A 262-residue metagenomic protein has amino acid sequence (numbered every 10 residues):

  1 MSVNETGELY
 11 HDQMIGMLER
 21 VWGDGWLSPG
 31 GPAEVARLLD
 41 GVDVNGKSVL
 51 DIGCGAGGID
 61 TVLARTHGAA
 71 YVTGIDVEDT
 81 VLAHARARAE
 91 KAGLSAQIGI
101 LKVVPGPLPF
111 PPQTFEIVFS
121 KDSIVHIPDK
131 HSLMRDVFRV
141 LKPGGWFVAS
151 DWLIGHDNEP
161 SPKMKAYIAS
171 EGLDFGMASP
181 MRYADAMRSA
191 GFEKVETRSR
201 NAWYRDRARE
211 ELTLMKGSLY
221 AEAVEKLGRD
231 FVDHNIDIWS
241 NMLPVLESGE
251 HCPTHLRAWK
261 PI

Functional and structural regions predicted by a protein language model:
S28-N45: Conserved alpha-helix/loop element of class I SAM-dependent methyltransferases that forms part of the SAM/SAH-binding
L50, A56-P107: Class I SAM-dependent methyltransferase SAM/SAH-binding core
G106-I117: A short acidic, Gly/Pro-enriched loop at the edge of an enzyme's catalytic core that lines a small-molecule cofactor
I117-D129: A short SAM/SAH-binding and catalytic strip from SAM-dependent methyltransferases
H131-W146: A short glycine-rich, Lys/Arg-flanked "PGG" loop and its adjoining helix->strand segment in the class I
L153-D174: Short, glycine-/aromatic-enriched active-site segment of Class I SAM-dependent methyltransferases
G176-A190: Short alpha-helix
E196-I262: Conserved Class I S-adenosyl-L-methionine
